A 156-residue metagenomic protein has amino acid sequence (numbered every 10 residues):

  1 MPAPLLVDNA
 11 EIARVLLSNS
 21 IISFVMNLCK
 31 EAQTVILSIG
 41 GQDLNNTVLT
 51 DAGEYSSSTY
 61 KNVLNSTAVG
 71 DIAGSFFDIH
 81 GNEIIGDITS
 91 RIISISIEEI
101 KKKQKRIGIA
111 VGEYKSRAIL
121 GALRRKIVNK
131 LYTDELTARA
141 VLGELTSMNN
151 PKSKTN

Functional and structural regions predicted by a protein language model:
M1-K154: Conserved phosphate- and dinucleotide-binding cores of soluble alpha/beta proteins, encompassing both enzyme active
